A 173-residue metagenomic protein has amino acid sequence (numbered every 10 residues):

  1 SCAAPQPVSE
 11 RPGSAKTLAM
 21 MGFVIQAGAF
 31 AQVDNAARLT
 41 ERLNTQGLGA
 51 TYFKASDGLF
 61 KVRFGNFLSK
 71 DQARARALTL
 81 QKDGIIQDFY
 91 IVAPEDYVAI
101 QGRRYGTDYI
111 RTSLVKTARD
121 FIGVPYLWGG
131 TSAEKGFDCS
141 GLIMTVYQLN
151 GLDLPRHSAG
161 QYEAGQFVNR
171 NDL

Functional and structural regions predicted by a protein language model:
C2-P5: N-terminal Sec signal peptide cleavage junction
E10-G106: Solvent-exposed beta-strand motifs enriched in subsets of small alpha/beta binding domains, especially certain
V33-T40, R74-A77, R111-R119, S140-M144: Extracytoplasmic/secreted envelope proteins and their assembly/folding machinery, especially bacterial periplasmic
L48-F53, Q87-V92, Y126-E134, L154-G160: Surface-exposed patches in mature extracellular/periplasmic domains of secreted proteins
V98-Y126: Surface-exposed beta-loop interaction hotspot
G129-F137, E163-R170: A glycine-rich, coil/turn loop motif that links secondary-structure elements
E134-L149: Active-site nucleophilic cysteine motif
L152-L173: ...with weaker cross-activation on analogous glycine-rich loops/strands in unrelated enzymes
